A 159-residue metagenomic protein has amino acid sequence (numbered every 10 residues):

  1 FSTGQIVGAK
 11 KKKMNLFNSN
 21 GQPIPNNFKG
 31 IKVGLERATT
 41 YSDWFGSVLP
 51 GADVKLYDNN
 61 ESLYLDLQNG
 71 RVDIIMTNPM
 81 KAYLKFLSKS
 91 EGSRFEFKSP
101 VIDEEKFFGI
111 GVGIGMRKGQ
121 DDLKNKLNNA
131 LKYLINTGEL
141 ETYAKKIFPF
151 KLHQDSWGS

Functional and structural regions predicted by a protein language model:
F1-S159: Proline/Glycine/Serine-rich low-complexity intrinsically disordered segments that serve as flexible stalks/linkers
